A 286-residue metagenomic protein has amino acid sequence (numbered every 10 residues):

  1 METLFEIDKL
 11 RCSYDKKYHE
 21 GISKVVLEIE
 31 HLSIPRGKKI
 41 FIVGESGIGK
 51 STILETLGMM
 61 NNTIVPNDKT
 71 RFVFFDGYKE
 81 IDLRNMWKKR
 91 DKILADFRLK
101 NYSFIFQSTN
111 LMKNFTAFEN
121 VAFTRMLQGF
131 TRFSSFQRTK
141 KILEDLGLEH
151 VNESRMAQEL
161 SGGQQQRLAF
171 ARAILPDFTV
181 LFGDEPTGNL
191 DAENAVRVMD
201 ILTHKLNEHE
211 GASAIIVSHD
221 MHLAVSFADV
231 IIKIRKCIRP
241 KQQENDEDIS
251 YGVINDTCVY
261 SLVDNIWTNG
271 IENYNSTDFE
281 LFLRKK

Functional and structural regions predicted by a protein language model:
K79-S103: ABC ATPase NBD coupling module
K88, I142-Q158: Conserved ABC nucleotide-binding domain
F115-A122: Short coil-to-helix segment of the ABC ATPase nucleotide-binding domain corresponding to the Q-loop/switch region
M156-L160, Q164-Q166: Conserved ABC ATPase signature
F170: Hydrophobic anchor residue at the start of the ABC signature
A173-I174: ABC ATPase C-loop
L181-D184: Catalytic Walker B motif of ABC-type/P-loop ATPase nucleotide-binding domains
A192-N194: Helix N-cap at the start of a conserved alpha-helix in ABC-type nucleotide-binding domains
